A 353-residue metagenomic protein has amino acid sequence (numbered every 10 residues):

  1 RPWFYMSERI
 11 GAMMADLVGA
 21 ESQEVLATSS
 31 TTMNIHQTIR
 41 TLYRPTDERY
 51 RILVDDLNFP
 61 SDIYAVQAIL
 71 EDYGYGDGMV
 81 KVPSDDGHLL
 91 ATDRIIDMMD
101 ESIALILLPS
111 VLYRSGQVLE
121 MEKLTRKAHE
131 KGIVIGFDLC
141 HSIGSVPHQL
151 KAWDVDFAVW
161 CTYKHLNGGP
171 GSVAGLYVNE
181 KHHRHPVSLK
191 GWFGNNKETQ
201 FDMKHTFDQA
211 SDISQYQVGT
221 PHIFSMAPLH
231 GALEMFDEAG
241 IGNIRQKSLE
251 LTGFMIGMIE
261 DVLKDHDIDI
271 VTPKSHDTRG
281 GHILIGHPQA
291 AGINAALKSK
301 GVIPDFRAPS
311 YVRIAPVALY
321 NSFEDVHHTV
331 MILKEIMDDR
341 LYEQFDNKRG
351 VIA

Functional and structural regions predicted by a protein language model:
R1-M33, S248, I352: Conserved N-terminal alpha-helix of the aminotransferase class I/II PLP-enzyme fold
Q23-E24, T28, L42-I63: Conserved PLP-anchoring active-site segment centered on the Schiff-base-forming lysine
S30, V54-Y75, D93, L112: Substrate-binding/gating loop at the entrance of the active-site cleft, primarily in PLP-dependent aminotransferase-like
D77-V80, D86-C140, G144, H165: Active-site phosphate-binding strand-loop segment of PLP-dependent enzymes
D97, A291, A296-A353: PLP-dependent enzyme catalytic core of the Aspartate aminotransferase-like
I133, F137-L139, I143, L150-N167 (+1 more regions): Conserved active-site segment immediately N-terminal to the catalytic lysine that forms the internal aldimine
G168-G171, Y177-K247, G253, A353: Active-site C-terminal subdomain of aminotransferase-like
D212-G219, F236-G286: Conserved small-domain helix->loop->beta segment predominantly found in fold-type I
